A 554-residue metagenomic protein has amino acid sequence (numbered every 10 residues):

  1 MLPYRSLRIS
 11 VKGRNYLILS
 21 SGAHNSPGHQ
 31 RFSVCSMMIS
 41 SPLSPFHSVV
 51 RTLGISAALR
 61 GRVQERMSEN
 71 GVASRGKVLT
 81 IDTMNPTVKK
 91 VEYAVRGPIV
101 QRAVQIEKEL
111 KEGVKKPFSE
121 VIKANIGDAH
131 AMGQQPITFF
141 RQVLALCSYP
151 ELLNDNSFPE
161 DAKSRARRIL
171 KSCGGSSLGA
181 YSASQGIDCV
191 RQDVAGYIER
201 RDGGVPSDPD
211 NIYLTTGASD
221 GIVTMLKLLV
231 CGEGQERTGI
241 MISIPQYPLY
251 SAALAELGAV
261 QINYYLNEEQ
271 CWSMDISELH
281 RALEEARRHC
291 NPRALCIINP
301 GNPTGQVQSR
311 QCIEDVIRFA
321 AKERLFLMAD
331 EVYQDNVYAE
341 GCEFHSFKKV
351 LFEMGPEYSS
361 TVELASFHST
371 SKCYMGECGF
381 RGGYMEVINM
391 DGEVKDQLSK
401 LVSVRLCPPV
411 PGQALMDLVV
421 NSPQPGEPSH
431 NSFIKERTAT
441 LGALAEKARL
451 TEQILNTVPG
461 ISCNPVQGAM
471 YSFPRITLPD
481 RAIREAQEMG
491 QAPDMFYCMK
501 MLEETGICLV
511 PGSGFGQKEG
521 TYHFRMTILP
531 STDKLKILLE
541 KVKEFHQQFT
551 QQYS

Functional and structural regions predicted by a protein language model:
L2-V11, L19, M38-S554: PLP-dependent class I/II
Y16, H24, H29-Q30, H47 (+1 more regions): Low-complexity, intrinsically disordered or signal/transmembrane-proximal segments
